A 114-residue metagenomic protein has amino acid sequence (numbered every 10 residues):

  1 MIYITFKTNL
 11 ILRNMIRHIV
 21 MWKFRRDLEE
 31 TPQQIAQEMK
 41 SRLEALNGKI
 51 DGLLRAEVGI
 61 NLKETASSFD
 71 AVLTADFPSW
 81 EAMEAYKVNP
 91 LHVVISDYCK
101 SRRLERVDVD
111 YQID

Functional and structural regions predicted by a protein language model:
T5-D70, P78-A85, Y111-D114: Short S/T/G/P-rich N-terminal loop/turn motif that feeds into the first structured element of a domain
W80-S101: C-terminal structural segments of small proteins and small subunits
